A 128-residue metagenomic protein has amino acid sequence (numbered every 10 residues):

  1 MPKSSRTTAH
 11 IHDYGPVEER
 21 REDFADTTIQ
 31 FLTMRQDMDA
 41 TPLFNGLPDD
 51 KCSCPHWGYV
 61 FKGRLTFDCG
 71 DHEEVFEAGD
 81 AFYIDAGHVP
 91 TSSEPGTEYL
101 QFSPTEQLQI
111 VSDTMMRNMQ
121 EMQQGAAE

Functional and structural regions predicted by a protein language model:
M1-T41, P48, M115, M122-E128: A short, N-terminal "cap"/entry segment at the start of jelly-roll beta-barrel domains of the cupin/DSBH fold
V17-E19, P55, R64, G79 (+1 more regions): Short, acidic/polar N-cap/turn motifs at the starts of alpha helices
T27, V75, A86-V111: Ligand-binding loop in jelly-roll beta-barrel domains
F44-D50, P90: Short histidine
D50-F67: Short, conserved beta-strand element in jelly-roll/cupin
K62-R64, D71, E94: Residue-level signal for tight coil/turn positions that link beta-strands
C69-G87: Short acidic-glycine-tyrosine-enriched beta hairpin
H72, T114-R117: Charged, glycine-enriched surface loops/patches that mediate electrostatic binding to polyanionic ligands
